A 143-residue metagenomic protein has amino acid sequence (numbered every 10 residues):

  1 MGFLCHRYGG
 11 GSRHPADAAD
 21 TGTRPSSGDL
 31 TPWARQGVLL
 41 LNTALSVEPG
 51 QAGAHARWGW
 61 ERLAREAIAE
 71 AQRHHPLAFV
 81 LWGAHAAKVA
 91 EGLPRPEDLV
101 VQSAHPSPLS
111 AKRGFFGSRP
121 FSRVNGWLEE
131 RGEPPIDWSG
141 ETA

Functional and structural regions predicted by a protein language model:
M1-L81, H85-K88, L93-Q102, P106-A111 (+2 more regions): A polyanion-binding, active-site-adjacent surface
